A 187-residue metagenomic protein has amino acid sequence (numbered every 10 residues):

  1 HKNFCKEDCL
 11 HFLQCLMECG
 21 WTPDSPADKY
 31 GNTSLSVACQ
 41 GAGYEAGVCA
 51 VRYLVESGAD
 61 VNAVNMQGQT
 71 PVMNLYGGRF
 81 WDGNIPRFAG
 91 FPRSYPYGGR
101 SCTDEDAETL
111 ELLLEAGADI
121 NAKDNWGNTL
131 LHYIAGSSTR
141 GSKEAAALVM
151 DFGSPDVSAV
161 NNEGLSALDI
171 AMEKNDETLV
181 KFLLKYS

Functional and structural regions predicted by a protein language model:
H1, P26-Q40, V64-R79, G90-Y97 (+2 more regions): Ankyrin-repeat boundary/"N-cap" motif
H1-D8, V37-G47, N74-G83, Y95-D106 (+2 more regions): Ankyrin repeat A-helix N-terminal signature
L10, P26, S57-A59, A63 (+6 more regions): Low-complexity, intrinsically disordered tandem-repeat tracts enriched in small residues
F12-P26, Y30, S34: N-terminal segments that cap or nucleate solenoid repeat domains
Q14-T22, R52-D60, E111-D119, A147-D156 (+1 more regions): Ankyrin repeat domain, specifically the short helix-to-loop turn at the C-terminus of the second helix of each repeat
C15, I85, R93-S94: N-terminal start and proteolytic maturation junction detector
F91-R93, A116, N162-L165, I170-S187: Ankyrin-repeat-protein effector appendages
N121-K174: Ankyrin-repeat and related helical/solenoid repeat scaffolds used for protein-protein interactions
